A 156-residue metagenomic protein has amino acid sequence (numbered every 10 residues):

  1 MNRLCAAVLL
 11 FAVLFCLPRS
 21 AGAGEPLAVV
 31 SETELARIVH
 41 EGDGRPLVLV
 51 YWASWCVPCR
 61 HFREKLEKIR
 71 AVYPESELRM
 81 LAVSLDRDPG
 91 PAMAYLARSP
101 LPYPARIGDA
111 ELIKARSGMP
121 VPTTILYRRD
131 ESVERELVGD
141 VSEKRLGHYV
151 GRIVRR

Functional and structural regions predicted by a protein language model:
A7-C16: Bacterial N-terminal signal peptides
A21-G24: Boundary at the C-terminal end of the N-terminal hydrophobic targeting segment
P26-L47: A short beta-strand-turn-helix
R45-L47, Y51-W55, P120: Short pre-active-site segment immediately N-terminal to redox-active cysteine/selenocysteine motifs in thiol-based
V48-L49, M80, T124: Hydrophobic beta-strand anchors of alpha/beta hydrolase catalytic cores
Y51-K68: Conserved redox-active cysteine motifs that mediate thiol-disulfide chemistry, especially di-cysteine Cys-X(1-2)-Cys
H61-E64, A71-G108: Conserved segment of the thioredoxin-like fold in thiol-based oxidoreductases
A97-L101, I107-G151: Thiol/disulfide oxidoreductase modules built on the thioredoxin-like
